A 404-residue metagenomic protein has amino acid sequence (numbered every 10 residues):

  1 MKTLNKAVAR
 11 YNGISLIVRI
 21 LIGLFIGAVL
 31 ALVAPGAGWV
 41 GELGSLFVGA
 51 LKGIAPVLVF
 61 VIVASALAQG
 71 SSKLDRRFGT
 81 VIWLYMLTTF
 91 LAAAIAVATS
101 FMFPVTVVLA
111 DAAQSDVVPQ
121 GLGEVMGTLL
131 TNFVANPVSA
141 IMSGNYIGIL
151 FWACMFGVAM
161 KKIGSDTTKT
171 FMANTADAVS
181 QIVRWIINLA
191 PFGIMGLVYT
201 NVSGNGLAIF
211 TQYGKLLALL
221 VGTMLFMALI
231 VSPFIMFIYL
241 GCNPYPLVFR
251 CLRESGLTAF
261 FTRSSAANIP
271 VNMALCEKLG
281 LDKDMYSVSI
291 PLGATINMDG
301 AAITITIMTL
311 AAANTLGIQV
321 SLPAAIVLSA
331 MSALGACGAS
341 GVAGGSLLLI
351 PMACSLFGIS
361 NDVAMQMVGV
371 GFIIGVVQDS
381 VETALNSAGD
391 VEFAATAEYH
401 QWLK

Functional and structural regions predicted by a protein language model:
V8-V33, V48-L51, R76-L247: Signature of multi-pass transmembrane helix bundles
W39-V40, D75, F171, L207-K215 (+3 more regions): Membrane-water interface of transmembrane alpha-helices in multipass transporters/channels
G41-G49, S139, T170-W185, L247-T258 (+3 more regions): Short amphipathic alpha-helical coupling elements at transmembrane boundaries
A50, M86-F90, A94, V221-L225 (+4 more regions): Hydrophobic transmembrane alpha-helical segments of multi-pass transport and channel proteins
L67-R76, K162-D166, N205, G241-P244 (+4 more regions): Juxtamembrane helix-boundary/capping and inter-helix hinge elements in multi-pass membrane proteins
K73-V81, Q181-N188, K278-A294, L322-P323 (+1 more regions): Membrane-interface alpha-helices at helix entry/exit sites of multi-pass transporters
E254-A336, D390-A395, K404: Helix-loop-helix junctions within the multi-pass membrane cores of secondary transporters/permeases
I307-K404: Transmembrane alpha-helical segments and their short flanking loops that form helix-hairpins/helix-helix interfaces
